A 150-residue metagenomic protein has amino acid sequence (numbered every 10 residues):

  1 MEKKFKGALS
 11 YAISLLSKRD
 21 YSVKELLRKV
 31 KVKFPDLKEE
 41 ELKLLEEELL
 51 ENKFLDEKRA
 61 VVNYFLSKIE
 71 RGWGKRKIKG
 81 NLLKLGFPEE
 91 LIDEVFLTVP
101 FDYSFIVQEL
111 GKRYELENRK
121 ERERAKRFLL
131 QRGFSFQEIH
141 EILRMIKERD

Functional and structural regions predicted by a protein language model:
M1-D150: An alpha-helical, amphipathic repeat domain used for nucleic-acid recognition, typified by the mTERF helical solenoid
